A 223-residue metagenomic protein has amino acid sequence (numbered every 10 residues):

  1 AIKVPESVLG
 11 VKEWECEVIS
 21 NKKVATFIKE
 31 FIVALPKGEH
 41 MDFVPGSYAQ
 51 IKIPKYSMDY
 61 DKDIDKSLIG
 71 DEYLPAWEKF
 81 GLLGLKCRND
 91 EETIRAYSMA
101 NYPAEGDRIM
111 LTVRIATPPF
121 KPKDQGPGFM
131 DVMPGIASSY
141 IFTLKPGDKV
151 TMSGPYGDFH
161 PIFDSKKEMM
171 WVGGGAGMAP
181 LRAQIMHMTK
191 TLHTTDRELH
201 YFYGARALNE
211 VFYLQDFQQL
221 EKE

Functional and structural regions predicted by a protein language model:
I2-P146, A205-R206: Ferredoxin-reductase
L85, T117-E223: FNR/FR-type flavoprotein reductase catalytic core
